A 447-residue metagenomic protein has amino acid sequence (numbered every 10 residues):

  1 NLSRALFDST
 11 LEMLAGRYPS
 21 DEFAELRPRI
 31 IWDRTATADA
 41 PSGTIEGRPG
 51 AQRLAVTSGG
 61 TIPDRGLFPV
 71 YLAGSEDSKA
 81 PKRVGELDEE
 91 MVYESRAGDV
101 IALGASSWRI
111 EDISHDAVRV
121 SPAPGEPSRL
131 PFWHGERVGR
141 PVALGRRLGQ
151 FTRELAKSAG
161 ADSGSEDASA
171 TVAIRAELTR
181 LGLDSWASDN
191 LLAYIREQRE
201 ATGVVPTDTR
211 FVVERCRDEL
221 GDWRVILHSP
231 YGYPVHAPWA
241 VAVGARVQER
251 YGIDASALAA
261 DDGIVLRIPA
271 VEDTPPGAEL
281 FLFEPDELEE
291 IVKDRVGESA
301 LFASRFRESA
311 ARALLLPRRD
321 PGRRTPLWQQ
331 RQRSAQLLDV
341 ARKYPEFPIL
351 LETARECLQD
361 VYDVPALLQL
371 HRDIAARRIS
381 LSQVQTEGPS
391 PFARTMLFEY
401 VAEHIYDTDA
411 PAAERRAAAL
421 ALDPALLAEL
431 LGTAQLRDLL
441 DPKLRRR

Functional and structural regions predicted by a protein language model:
L2-D64, P131, G139, A143-R447: Extended, highly charged accessory segments
R65-E86: Short, basic/aromatic beta-hairpin or loop at an interaction surface
R83-S95: Short alpha-helix capping/helix-loop boundary micro-motifs
G98, L103-G104, A161: Loop/turn positions that initiate beta-strands
S106-I113: Short beta-strand-centered aromatic/proline hotspots
S114-P131: Short, solvent-exposed secondary-structure boundary/capping segments
